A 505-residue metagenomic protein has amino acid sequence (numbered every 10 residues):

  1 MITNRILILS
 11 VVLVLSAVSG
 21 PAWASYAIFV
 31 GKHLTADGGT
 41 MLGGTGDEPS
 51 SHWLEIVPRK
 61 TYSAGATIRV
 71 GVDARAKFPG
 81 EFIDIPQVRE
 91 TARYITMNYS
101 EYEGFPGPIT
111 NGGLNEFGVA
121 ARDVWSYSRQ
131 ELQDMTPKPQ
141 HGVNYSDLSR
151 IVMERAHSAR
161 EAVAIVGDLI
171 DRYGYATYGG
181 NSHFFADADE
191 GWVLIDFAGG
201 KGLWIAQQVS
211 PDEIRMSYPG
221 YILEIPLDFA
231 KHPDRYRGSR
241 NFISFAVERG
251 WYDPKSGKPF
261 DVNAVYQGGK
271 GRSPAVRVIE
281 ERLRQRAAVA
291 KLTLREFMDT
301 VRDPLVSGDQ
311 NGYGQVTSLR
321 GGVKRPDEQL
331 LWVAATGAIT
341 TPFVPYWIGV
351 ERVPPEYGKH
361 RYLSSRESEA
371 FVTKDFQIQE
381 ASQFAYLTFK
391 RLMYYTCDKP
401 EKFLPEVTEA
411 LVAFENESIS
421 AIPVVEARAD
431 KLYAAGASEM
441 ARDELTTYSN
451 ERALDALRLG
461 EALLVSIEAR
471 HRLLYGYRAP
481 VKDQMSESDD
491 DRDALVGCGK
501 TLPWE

Functional and structural regions predicted by a protein language model:
M1-I8: Bacterial N-terminal signal peptides that target proteins for export
S10-V12, A22: Cleavable N-terminal signal peptides
S25-Y145, I165-Y178, S182-R295: A contiguous strand-loop segment
S149-R155: Short, well-ordered beta-strand elements within core beta-sheets of diverse protein domains
R155-E161: Short, charged, surface-exposed loops that flank catalytic or proteolytic processing sites
R249-K402: Structured mid-domain segments that build the active-site/substrate or prosthetic-cofactor binding neighborhood
T336-A338, G349-E505: Charged low-complexity "KEKE/polyampholyte" interaction tracts
